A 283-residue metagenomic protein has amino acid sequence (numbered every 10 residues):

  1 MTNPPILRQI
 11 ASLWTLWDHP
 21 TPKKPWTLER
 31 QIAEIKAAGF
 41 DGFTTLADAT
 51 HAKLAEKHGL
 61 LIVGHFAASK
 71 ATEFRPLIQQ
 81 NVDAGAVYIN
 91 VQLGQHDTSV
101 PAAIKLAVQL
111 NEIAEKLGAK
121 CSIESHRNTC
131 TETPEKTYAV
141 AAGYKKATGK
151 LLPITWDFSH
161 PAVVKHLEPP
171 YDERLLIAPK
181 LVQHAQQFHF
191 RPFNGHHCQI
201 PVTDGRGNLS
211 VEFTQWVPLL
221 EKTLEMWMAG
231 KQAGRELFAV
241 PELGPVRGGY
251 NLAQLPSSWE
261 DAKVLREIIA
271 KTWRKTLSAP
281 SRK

Functional and structural regions predicted by a protein language model:
M1-A11, T15-E29, A49, G85 (+2 more regions): Histidine-acidic metal/acid-base catalytic patches
P20-K24, F40-L54, F66-R75, Q95-A102 (+3 more regions): Acidic-and-aromatic substrate-binding clefts and catalytic sites of carbohydrate-active enzymes
W26-T50, Q80-Y88: Catalytic domains of carbohydrate-active enzymes, especially glycoside hydrolases
I35, F43, A55, N81 (+5 more regions): Conserved, mostly hydrophobic/aromatic
K36, E56, V82, E115 (+1 more regions): Anion (oxyanion) recognition and catalysis
H51-S69, L110-G118, K145, T214-E225: Alpha-helix-loop-beta-strand connector modules within alpha/beta enzyme cores
L60, A86-V87, L117-A119, A233-L237: A short helix->loop->beta-strand "cap" motif at the edges of active sites that frequently abuts
H65-P153: Active-site acidic/histidine proton-transfer and metal-coordination neighborhood in alpha/beta enzyme cores
